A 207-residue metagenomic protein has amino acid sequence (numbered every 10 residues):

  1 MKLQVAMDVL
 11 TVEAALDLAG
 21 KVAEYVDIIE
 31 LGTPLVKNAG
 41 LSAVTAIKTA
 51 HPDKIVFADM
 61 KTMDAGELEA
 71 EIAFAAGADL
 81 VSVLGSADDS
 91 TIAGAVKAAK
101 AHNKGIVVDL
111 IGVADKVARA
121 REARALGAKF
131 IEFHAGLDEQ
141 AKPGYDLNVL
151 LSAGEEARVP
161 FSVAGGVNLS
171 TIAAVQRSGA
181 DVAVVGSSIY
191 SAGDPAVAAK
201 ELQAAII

Functional and structural regions predicted by a protein language model:
M1-L68, F74-A75, K116, R121-L126 (+3 more regions): Conserved N-terminal beta1-alpha1 strand-loop-helix module at the mouth
L3, A65-L68, I72-R158: Conserved anion-binding
L3-M7, I29-L31, V56-M60, V81-V83 (+4 more regions): Hydrophobic faces of well-ordered beta-strands that scaffold small-molecule active sites in alpha/beta enzyme cores
L10, P34, K61-T62, G85-D88 (+4 more regions): Short, ordered loop/turn segments at secondary-structure junctions
G20, E24-D27, T49-P52, D79 (+6 more regions): Generic secondary-structure signature for well-ordered alpha-helical cores
N38, S90, K116, Q140 (+2 more regions): Generic structural signal for helix capping and beta-alpha/helix-loop junctions
A95, A99, L150, Q176-R177 (+1 more regions): C-terminal helical cap(s) of enzyme catalytic domains, especially alpha/beta-barrels
V149-S178, A183-V184: A C-terminal functional module that forms or caps the active site or interfaces directly with catalytic machinery
